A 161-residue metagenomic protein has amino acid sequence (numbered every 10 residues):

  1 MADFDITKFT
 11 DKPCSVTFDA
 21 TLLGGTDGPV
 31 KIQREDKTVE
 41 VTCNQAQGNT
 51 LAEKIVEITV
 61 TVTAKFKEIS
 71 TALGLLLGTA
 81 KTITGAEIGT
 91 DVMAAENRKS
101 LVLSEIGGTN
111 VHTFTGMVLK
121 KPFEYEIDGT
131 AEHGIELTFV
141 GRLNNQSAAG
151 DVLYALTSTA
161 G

Functional and structural regions predicted by a protein language model:
M1-K12, E40-G48, L76-G89, E136-A155: Short N-terminal helix-initiation segments at or just after the protein's N-terminus
A2-G74, V118-G134: Solvent-exposed edge beta-strands and adjacent loop segments that serve as assembly or binding interfaces
D5-K8, S15, S100-S104, V111-G116 (+1 more regions): Ordered hydrophobic segments in well-structured contexts
A20, E105, G141-L143: Residues on the solvent-exposed faces and adjacent turns of beta-rich solenoids used to engage binding targets
L22-G24, T71-L73, I106-F114, S147-A149: Short, surface-exposed beta-strand/loop "edge" segments at domain boundaries and coil↔beta transitions
T61-K65, S100-V102, E136-V140: Beta-strand secondary-structure signal
G78-V111: Short, acidic/charged, Gly/Pro-enriched secondary-structure junctions
N110-G161: Mixed-charge, glycine-accented linear interaction segment located at domain edges/termini
